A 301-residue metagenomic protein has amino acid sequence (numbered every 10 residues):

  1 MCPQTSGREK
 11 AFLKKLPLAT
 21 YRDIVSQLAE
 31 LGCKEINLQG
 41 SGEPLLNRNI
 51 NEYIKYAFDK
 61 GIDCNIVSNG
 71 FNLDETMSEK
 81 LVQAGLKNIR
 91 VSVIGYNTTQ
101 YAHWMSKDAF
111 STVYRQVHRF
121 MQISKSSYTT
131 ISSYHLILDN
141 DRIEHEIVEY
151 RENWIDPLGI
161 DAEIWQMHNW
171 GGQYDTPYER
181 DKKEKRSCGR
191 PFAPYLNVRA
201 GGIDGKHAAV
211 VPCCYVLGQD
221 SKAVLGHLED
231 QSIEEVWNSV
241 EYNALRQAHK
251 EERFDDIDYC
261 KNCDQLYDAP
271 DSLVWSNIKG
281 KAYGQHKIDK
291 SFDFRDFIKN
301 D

Functional and structural regions predicted by a protein language model:
C2-H145, R151, I155, D161 (+1 more regions): Radical SAM/AdoMet-radical enzyme domain recognition
T5, V210, Y215-D301: Flexible mid-to-C-terminal extensions adjoining Fe-S/redox cofactors in radical SAM and related proteins
G40, P191-A193, A223, S232: A conserved catalytic-core signature of glycosyltransferases
L136-L138, M167, G201, C214-V216 (+1 more regions): Short, well-ordered beta-to-alpha junction loops that form the rim of enzyme active sites and present histidine/acidic
I137-I143, D161-E179, V216-D220: Flexible glycine/acidic-rich beta-alpha junction loops that bind and position SAM and/or redox cofactors in anaerobic
E149-D175, H286-D301: Short, compositionally biased leader-like segments
H168-L196: Structured beta-strand/loop patches that form or line metal/cofactor-binding pockets in enzymes
A193-L217: Active-site and channel-lining beta-strand-loop segments that bind or position nucleotide-derived/phosphorylated
